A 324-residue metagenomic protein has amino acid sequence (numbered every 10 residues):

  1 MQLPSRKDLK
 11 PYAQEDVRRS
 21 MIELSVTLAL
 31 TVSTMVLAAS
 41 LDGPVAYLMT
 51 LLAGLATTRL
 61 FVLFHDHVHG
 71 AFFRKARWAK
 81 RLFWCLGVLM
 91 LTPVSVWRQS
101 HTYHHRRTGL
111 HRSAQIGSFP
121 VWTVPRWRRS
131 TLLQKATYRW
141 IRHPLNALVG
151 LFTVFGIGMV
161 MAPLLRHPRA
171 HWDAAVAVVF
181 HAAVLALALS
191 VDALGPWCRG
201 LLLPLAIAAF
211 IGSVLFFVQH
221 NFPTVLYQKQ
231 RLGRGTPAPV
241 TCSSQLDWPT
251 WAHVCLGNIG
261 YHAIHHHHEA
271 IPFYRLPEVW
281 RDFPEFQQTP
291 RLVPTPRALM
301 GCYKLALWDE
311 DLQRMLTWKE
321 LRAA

Functional and structural regions predicted by a protein language model:
M1-A56, L63, K80, G87-L202 (+1 more regions): Non-catalytic, topology-defining segments of multipass membrane proteins
G54-F64, P93-W97, P144-M159, G200-R231 (+4 more regions): Transmembrane alpha-helical segments that form the membrane-embedded catalytic/substrate-channel core of multi-pass
H67-W78: Helix-loop junctions on the outward
C85-L86, C255: Short alpha-helical scaffolding segments that buttress acidic/His motifs in well-ordered protein cores
R234-H253: Cytosolic juxtamembrane regulatory segments of multi-pass membrane proteins
V254-G260, L299-G301: A structural signal for short secondary-structure junctions
A270: Solvent-exposed interhelical
